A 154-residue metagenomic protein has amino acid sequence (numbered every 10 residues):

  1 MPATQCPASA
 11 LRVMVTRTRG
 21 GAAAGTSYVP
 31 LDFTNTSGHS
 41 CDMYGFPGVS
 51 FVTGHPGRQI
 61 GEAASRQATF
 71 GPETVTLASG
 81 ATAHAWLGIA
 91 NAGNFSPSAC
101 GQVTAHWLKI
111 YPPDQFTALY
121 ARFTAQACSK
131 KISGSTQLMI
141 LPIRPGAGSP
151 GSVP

Functional and structural regions predicted by a protein language model:
M1-A23, G151: Low-complexity, acidic Ser/Thr/Pro/Gly-rich terminal tails and inter-domain linkers that flank the onset of structured
A23-P30, V103-A105: Short, solvent-exposed loop/turn segments enriched in Ser/Thr/Gly
L31-S40: Asparagine-centered strand-capping/turn motif at beta-strand->loop junctions
S40-R58: Short acidic, flexible loop segments centered on an aromatic residue
E62-G93: Intrinsically disordered, low-complexity Pro/Gly/Ser/Thr-rich segments with frequent PxxP/GP/PP motifs and embedded
G93-T136: Terminal connector regions
M139-P154: Short, low-complexity, Pro/Ser/Thr/Gly-rich segments in the mature regions of secreted, periplasmic
